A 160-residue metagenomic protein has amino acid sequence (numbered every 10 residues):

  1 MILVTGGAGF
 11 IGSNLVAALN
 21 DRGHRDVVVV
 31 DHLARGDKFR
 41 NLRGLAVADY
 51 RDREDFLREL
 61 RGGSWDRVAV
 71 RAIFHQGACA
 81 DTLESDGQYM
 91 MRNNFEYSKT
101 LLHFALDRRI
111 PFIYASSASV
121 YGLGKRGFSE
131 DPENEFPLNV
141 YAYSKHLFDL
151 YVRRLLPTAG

Functional and structural regions predicted by a protein language model:
I2-H24: N-terminal Rossmann NAD(P)H-binding glycine-rich loop of SDR-like oxidoreductase domains
T5, V30, I73-G77, F112-A118: SDR active-site strand-loop-helix element
L15, V68-I73, S85-I113: NAD(P)-cofactor binding segment of oxidoreductase domains
V28-F56: Glycine-rich phosphate-binding loop and adjoining beta1-alpha1-beta2 segment of Rossmann-like nucleotide-binding folds
G44, R53-E54, R58-N93: NAD(P)H-binding glycine-rich loop region in Rossmannoid oxidoreductase-like domains and their noncatalytic homologs
R92, E96-T100, D107, P111 (+1 more regions): Catalytic helix-loop patch of NAD(P)-dependent Rossmann-fold dehydrogenases
